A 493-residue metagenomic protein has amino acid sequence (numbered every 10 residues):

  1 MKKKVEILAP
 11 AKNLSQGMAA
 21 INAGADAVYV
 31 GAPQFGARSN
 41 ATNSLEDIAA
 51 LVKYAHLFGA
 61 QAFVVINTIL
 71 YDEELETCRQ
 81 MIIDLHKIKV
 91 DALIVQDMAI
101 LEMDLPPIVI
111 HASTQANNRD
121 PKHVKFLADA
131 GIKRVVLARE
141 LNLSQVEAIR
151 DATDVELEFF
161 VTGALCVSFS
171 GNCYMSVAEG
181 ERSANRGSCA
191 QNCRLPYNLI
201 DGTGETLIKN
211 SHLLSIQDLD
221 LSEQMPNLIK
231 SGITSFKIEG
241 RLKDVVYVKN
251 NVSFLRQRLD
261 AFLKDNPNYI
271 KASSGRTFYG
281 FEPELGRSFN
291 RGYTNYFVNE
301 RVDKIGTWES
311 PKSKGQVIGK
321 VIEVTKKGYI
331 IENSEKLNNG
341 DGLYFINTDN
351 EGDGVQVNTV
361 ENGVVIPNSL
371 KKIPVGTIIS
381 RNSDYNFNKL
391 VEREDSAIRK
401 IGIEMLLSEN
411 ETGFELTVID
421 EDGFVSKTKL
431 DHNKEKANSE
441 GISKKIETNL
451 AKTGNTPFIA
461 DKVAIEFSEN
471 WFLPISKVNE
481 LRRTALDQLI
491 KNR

Functional and structural regions predicted by a protein language model:
M1-A23, A27-A37, L51-V52, F58-H86 (+3 more regions): Surface-exposed amphipathic alpha-helical tracts and adjacent flexible/coil segments at the periphery of soluble enzymes
N40-A49: Aromatic- and glycine-enriched glycan-recognition loops and surfaces that form the carbohydrate-binding subsites
D91: Short, conserved active-site loop motifs that form the nucleotide-linked donor/cofactor pocket
Q96-I100: Short, polar loop motifs at secondary-structure junctions
L101-L105: Short active-site loop/helix that positions an aromatic residue
R119-H123: Short, glycine/polar-rich helix-capping loops at beta-to-alpha or helix-loop-helix junctions that flank or form
